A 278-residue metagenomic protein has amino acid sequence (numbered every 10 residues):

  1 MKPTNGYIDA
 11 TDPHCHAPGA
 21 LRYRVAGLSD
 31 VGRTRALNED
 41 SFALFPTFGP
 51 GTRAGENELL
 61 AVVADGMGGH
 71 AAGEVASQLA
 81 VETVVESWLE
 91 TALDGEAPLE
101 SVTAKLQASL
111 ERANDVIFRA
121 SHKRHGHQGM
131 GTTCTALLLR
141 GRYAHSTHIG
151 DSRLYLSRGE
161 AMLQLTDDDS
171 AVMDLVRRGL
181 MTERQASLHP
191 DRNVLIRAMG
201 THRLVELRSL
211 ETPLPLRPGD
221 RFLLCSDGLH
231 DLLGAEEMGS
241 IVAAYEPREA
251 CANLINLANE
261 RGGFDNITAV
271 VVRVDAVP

Functional and structural regions predicted by a protein language model:
M1-P278: PP2C/PPM-type serine/threonine phosphatase catalytic domain
